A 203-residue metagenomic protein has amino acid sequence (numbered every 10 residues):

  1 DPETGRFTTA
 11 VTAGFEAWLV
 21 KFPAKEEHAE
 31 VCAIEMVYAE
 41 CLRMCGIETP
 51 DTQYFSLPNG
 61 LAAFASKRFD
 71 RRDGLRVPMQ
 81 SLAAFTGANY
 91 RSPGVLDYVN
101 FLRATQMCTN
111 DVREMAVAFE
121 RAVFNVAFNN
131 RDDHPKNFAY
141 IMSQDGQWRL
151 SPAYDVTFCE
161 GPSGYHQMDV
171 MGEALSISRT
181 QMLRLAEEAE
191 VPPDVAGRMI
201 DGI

Functional and structural regions predicted by a protein language model:
D1-P93: Conserved ATP-binding subdomain of kinase catalytic cores across diverse folds
E3, K25, F69-R71, N129 (+3 more regions): Short, glycine-/Ser/Thr-/acidic-enriched flexible segments
E26-C45, L96-P162: Conserved kinase catalytic-core segment
V37-Y38, Q181, G202: Long, highly charged amphipathic alpha-helices
E48, D111, E190-P192: Short coil/loop linkers at secondary-structure junctions
E48-Q53, H134-P135, D194-A196: Acidic/polar loop patches that form or flank catalytic/metal-binding clefts of enzymes that bind anionic ligands
L57-N59, G197-I203: Small/polar glycine-rich anion-binding or flexible loop at a beta-alpha turn
S81, F85-F101, M142-A196: Catalytic-core segments of enzymes that bind and process phosphorylated/nucleotide-bearing substrates
